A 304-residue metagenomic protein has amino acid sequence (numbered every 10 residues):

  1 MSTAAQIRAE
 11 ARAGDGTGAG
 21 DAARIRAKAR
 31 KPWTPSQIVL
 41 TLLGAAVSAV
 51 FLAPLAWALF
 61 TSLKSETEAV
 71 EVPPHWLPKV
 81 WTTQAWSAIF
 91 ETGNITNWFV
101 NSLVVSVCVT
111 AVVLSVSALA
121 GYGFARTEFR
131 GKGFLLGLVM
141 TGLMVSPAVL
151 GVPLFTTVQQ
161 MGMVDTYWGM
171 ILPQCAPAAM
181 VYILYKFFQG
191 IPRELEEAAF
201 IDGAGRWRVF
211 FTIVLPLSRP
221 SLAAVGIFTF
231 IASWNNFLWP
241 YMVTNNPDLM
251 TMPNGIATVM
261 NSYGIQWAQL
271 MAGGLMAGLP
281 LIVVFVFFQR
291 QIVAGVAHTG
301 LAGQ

Functional and structural regions predicted by a protein language model:
S2-Q304: A hydrophobic, multi-pass inner-membrane permease signature
